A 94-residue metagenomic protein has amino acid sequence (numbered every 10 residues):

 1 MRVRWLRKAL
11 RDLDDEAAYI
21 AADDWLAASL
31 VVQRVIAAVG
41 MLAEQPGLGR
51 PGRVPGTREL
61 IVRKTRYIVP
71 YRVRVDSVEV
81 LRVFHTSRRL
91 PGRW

Functional and structural regions predicted by a protein language model:
R2-T57, R74-S77: Basic, Lys/Arg-enriched alpha-helical interface segments
G47, R66-Y67: A generic local structural motif
L48, L60, L90: Short clusters of hydrophobic/aromatic residues that line enzyme substrate/ligand-binding pockets
T57-E59, I68: Short, acidic/polar N-cap/turn motifs at the starts of alpha helices
V62-K64: Conserved strand-loop elements at the edges of beta-sheets that form or border functional pockets
Y67-I68, R72-W94: Enriched for short, Lys/Arg-rich terminal
